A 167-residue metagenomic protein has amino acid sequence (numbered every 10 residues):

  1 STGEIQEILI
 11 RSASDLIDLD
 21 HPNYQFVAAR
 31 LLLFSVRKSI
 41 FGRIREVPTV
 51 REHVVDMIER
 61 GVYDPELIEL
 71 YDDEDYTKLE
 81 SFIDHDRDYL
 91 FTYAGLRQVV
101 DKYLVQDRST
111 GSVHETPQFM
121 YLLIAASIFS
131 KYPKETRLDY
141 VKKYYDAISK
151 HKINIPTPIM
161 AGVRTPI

Functional and structural regions predicted by a protein language model:
S1-I167: Extended catalytic cores of very large enzyme megasubunits
